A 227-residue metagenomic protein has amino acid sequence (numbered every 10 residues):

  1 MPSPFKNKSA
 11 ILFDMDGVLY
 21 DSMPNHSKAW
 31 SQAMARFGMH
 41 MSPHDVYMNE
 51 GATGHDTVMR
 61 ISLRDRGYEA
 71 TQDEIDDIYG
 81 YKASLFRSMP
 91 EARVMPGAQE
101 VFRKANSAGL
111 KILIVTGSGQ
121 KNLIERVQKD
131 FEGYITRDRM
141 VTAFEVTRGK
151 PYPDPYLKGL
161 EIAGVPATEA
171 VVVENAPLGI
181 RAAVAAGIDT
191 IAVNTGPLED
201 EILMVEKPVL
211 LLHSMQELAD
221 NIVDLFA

Functional and structural regions predicted by a protein language model:
M1-S9, Q99, R103, G119-A227: Asp-based, Mg2+/Mn2+-dependent phosphohydrolase catalytic module
S3-A108: N-terminal helical cap/lid subdomain that shapes the substrate entry/recognition surface in HAD-like hydrolases
V18, T116-S118: Conserved phosphate-coupling serine/threonine residues in phosphotransfer and NTP-handling enzymes
L19, M48, V94, I112 (+3 more regions): Conserved SAM-binding loop
H40, K111, D189: Residue-level detector of anion-binding/catalytic polar loops
H40, Q72-D76, G117, Y134-I135 (+1 more regions): Non-catalytic, surface-exposed connector residues within folded enzymatic/regulatory domains
S88-R93, G117, D189-T190: Short, flexible loop segments at the rims of nucleotide/cofactor-binding pockets, characterized by
